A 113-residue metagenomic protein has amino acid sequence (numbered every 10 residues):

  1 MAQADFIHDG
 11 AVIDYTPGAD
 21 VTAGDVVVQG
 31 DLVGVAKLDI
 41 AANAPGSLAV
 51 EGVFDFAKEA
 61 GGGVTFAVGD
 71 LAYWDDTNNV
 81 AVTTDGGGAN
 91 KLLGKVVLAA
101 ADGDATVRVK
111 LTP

Functional and structural regions predicted by a protein language model:
M1-P113: Surface-exposed, low-hydrophobicity beta-strand/loop segments enriched in small/polar/acidic residues
